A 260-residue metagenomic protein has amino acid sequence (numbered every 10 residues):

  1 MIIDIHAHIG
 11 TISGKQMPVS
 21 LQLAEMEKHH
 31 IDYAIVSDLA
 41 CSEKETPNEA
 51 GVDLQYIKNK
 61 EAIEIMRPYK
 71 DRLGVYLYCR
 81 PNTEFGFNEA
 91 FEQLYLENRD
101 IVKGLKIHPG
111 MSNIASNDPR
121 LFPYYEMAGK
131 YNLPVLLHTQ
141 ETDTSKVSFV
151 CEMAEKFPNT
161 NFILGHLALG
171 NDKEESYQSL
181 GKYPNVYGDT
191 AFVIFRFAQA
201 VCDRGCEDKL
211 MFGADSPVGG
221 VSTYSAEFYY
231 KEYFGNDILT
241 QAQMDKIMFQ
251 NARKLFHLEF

Functional and structural regions predicted by a protein language model:
M1-A7, Q16-Y33, E207, G220-F260: Mid-to-C-terminal alpha-helical segments outside catalytic/metal-binding sites
I3-A7, A34-V36, L73-C79, K103-I107 (+4 more regions): Hydrophobic faces of well-ordered beta-strands that scaffold small-molecule active sites in alpha/beta enzyme cores
H6, M26, A62, L105 (+6 more regions): Conserved, mostly hydrophobic/aromatic
A7-H8, L21-G51, L73-R80, K103-G104 (+1 more regions): Divalent metal-dependent hydrolysis catalytic cores, especially in the metallo-beta-lactamase
T11-P18, S42-E45, G51-Q55, R80-N88 (+5 more regions): Acidic-and-aromatic substrate-binding clefts and catalytic sites of carbohydrate-active enzymes
P18-K28, A90-E97, A198-R204: Short amphipathic alpha-helices and their capping/turn segments at secondary-structure boundaries
N48-P134, V186: Active-site gating/metal-coordination segments in enzymes
I114-M211, G219: Catalytic pocket-lining loop regions of alpha/beta-barrel enzymes, especially the amidohydrolase/enolase/GH5 lineages
